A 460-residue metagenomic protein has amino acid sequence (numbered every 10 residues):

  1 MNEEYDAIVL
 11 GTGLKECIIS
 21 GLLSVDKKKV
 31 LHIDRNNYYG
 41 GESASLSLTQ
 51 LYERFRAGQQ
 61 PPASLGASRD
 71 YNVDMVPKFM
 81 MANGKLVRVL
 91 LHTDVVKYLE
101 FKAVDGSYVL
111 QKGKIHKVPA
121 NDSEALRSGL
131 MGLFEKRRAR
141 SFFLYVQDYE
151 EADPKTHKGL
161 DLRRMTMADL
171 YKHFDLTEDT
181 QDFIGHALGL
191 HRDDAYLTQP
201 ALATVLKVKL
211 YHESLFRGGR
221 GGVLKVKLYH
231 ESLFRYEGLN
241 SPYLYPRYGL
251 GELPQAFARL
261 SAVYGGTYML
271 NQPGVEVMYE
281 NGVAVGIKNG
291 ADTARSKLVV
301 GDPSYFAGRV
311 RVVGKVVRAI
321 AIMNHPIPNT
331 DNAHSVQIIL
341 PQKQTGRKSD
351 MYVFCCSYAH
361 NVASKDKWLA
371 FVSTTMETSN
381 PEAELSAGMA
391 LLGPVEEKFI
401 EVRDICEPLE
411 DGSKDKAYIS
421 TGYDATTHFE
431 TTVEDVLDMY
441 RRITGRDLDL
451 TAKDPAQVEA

Functional and structural regions predicted by a protein language model:
M1-L133: N-terminal glycine-rich phosphate/pyrophosphate-binding loop and immediately adjacent elements
N2, S128-V146, M439-A460: C-terminal helix/juxtamembrane-tail motif
V30, K97-K102, Y268, F399 (+1 more regions): Short, flexible/disordered secondary-structure transition segments
N36-G40, S45-L51, V104-L110, G185-L190 (+5 more regions): Short amphipathic alpha-helical segments embedded in low-complexity Lys/Glu-rich regions
D74-P77, N83-S232, Y243-Y248: Rossmann-like flavin
A103, L202, K209, K227 (+4 more regions): A generic structural motif
Y243-P246, Q255-R259, V263-G266, Q272-R403: Mid-domain catalytic core of redox enzymes that form a hydrophobic substrate pocket/lid adjacent to a catalytic redox
W368, T378-A460: C-terminal catalytic lobe of FAD-dependent flavoproteins
